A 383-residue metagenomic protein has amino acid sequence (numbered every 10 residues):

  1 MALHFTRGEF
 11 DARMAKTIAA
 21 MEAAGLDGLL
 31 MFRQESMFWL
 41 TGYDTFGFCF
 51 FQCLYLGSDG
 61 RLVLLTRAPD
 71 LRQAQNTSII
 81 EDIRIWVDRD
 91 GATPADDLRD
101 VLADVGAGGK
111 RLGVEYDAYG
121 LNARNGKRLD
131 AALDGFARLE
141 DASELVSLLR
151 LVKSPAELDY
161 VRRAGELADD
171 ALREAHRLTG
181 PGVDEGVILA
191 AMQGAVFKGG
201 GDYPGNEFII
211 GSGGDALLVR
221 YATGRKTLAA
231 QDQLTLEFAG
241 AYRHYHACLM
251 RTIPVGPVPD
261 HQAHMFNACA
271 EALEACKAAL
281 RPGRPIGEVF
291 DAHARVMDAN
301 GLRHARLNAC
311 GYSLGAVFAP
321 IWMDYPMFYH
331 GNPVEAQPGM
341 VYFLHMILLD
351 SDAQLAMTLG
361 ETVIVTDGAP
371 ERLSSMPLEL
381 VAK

Functional and structural regions predicted by a protein language model:
M1-K383: Active-site neighborhoods and metal-handling regions in enzymes and metal-associated proteins
